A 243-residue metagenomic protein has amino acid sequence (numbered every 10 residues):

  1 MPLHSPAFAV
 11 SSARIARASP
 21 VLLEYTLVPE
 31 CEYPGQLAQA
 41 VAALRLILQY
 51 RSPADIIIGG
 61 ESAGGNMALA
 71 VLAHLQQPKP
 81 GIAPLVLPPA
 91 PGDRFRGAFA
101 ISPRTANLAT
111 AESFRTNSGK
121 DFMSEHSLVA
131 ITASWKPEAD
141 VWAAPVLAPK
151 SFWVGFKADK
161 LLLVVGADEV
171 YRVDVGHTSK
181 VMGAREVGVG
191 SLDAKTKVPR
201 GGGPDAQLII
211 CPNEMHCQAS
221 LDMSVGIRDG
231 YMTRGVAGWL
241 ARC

Functional and structural regions predicted by a protein language model:
M1-C243: Alpha/beta-hydrolase superfamily serine-hydrolase fold, recognizing
